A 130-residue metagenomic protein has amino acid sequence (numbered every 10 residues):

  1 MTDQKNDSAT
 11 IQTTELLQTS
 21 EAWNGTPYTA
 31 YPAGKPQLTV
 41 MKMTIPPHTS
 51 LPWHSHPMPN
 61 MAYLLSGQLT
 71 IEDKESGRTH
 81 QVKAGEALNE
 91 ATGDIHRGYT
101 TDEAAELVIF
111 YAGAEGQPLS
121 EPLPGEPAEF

Functional and structural regions predicted by a protein language model:
M1-T39, L123-F130: A short, N-terminal "cap"/entry segment at the start of jelly-roll beta-barrel domains of the cupin/DSBH fold
K5-D7, E72, K83, S120: A beta-strand edge to alpha-helix "cap/lid" segment located at domain peripheries
A33-P36, H48-M61: A short beta-loop-beta micro-motif enriched in histidine and acidic residues
I45, K74-G93: Short acidic-glycine-tyrosine-enriched beta hairpin
S50-P52, T70, L88-G98: Histidine-centered metal-chelating micro-motifs
H56-E75: Glycine- and acidic-residue-biased ligand/ion/polar-headgroup-sensing regions
K83, T92-P118: Ligand-binding loop in jelly-roll beta-barrel domains
